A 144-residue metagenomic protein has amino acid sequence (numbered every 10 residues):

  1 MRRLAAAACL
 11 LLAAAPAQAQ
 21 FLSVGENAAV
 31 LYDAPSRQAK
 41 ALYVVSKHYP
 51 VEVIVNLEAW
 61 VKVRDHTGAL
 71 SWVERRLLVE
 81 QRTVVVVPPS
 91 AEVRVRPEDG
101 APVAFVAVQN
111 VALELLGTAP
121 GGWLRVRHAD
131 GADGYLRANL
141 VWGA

Functional and structural regions predicted by a protein language model:
M1-L4: Positively charged n-region of N-terminal signal peptides that target proteins for export
L11-L12, A91: Repetitive helical segments and hydrophobic/amphipathic motifs
A14-P16: N-terminal signal peptide c-region/cleavage motif recognized by signal peptidases
Q20-E58, R64-G121, R127-A144: Boundary regions of SH3-family modules and the immediately adjacent low-complexity/disordered segments in eukaryotic
